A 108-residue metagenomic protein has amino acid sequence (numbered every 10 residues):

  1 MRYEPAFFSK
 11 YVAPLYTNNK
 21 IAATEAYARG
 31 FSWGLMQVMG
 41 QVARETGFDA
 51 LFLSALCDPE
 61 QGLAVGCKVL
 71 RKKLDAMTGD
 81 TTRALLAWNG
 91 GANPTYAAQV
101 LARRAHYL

Functional and structural regions predicted by a protein language model:
M1-L108: Catalytic glycan-binding domains that act on GlcNAc-containing polysaccharides
